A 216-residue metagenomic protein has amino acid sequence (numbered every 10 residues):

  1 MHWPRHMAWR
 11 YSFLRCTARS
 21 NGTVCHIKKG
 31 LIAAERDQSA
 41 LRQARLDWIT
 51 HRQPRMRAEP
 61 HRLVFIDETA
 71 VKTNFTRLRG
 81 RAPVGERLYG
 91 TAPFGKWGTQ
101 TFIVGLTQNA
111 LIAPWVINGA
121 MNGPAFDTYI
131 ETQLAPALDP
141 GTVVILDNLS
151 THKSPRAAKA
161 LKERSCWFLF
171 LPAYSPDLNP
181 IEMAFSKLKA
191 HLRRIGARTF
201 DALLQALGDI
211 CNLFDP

Functional and structural regions predicted by a protein language model:
M1-P216: Short functional hotspots at interaction and active-site rims
